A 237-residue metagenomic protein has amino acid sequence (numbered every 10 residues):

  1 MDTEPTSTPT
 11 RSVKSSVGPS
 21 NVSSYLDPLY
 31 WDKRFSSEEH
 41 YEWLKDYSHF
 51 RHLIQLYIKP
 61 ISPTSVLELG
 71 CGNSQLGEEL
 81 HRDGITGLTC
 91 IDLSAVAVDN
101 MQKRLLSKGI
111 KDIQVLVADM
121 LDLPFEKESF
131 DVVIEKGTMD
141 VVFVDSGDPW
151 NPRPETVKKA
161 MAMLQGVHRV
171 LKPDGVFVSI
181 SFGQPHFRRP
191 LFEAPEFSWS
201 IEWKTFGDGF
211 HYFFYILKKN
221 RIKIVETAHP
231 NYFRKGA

Functional and structural regions predicted by a protein language model:
M1-S24: N-terminal auxiliary segments of SAM/dcSAM-dependent transferases
W43-T64: Conserved alpha-helix/loop element of class I SAM-dependent methyltransferases that forms part of the SAM/SAH-binding
L67-D122: Class I SAM-dependent methyltransferase SAM/SAH-binding core
L121-V133: A short acidic, Gly/Pro-enriched loop at the edge of an enzyme's catalytic core that lines a small-molecule cofactor
R153-P173: A short glycine-rich, Lys/Arg-flanked "PGG" loop and its adjoining helix->strand segment in the class I
M161, Q165, Q184-Y215: Conserved Class I S-adenosyl-L-methionine
D174-S181: Conserved beta-strand signature within the Rossmann-like core of class I S-adenosyl-L-methionine
S200-A237: Core SAM-dependent methyltransferase catalytic element
